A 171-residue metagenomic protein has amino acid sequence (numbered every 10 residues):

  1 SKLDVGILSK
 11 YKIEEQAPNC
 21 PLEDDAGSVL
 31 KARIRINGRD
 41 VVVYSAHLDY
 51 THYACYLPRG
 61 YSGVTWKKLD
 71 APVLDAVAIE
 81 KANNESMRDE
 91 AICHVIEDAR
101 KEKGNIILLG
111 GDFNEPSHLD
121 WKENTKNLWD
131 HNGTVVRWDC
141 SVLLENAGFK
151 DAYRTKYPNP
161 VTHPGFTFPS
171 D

Functional and structural regions predicted by a protein language model:
S1-S62: Structured beta-strand-rich core segments of catalytic domains in phosphoester-bond hydrolases
K2-S9, S86, E90, E97-E102 (+1 more regions): Active site of divalent-metal-dependent phosphoester/diester hydrolases
D4, G111-D112: Glycine-centered flexibility sites
E14, V41, N105, A147-K150: A structural micro-motif
A26, Y50-H52, R59-W66, T125-N127 (+2 more regions): Generic alpha-helical propensity signal that fires on short helical segments and nearby coil/disordered stretches
R35, V42, N83-G110: His/acidic metal-ligating clusters that form di-metal
L48, D112-F113: Active-site metal-binding loops of divalent metal-dependent hydrolases
Y56-N83, N124-T125: A solvent-exposed, charged loop/short amphipathic helix patch at secondary-structure junctions
